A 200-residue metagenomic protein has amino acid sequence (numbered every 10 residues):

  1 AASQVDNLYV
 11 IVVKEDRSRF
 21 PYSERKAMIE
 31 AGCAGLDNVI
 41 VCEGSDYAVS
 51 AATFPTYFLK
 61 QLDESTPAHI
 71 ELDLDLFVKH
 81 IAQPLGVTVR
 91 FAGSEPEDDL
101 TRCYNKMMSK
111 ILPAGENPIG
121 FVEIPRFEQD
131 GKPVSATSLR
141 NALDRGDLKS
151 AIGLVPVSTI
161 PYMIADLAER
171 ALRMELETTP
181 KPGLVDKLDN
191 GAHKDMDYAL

Functional and structural regions predicted by a protein language model:
A1-L200: Nucleotidyltransferase catalytic core that binds NTPs
